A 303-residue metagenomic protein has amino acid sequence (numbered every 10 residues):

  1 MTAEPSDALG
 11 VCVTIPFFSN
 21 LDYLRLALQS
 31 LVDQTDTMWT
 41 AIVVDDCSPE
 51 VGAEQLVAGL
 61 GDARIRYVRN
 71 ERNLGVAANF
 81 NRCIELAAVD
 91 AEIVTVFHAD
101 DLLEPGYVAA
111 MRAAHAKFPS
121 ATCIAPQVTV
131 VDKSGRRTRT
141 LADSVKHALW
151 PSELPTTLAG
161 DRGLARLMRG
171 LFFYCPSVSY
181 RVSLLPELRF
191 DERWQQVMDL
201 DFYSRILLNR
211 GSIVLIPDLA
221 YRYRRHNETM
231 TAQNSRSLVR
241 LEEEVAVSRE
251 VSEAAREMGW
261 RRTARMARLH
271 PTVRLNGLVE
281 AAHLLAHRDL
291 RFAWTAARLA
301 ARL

Functional and structural regions predicted by a protein language model:
Q29-M38: Short, acidic, metal-binding catalytic loop of nucleotide-sugar glycosyltransferases
D45-E54, R72: A conserved acidic beta->alpha catalytic loop
R69-V76, F80-R82, D101-L102: Short, acidic/glycine-rich phosphate-metal binding loop used to engage nucleotide
A77, N81-I93: Active-site nucleotide-sugar/metal-binding loop of Leloir-type enzymes
D90-L102: Short beta-strand-to-loop acidic/aromatic patch adjacent to the donor-nucleotide binding site
G106-V145: Conserved donor NDP-sugar-binding/catalytic core segment of glycosyltransferases
W150-S237: Conserved nucleotide-sugar donor-binding catalytic segment
L219-N227, A232-W260, L284, L290-W294: Catalytic core of nucleotide-sugar-dependent glycosyltransferases
